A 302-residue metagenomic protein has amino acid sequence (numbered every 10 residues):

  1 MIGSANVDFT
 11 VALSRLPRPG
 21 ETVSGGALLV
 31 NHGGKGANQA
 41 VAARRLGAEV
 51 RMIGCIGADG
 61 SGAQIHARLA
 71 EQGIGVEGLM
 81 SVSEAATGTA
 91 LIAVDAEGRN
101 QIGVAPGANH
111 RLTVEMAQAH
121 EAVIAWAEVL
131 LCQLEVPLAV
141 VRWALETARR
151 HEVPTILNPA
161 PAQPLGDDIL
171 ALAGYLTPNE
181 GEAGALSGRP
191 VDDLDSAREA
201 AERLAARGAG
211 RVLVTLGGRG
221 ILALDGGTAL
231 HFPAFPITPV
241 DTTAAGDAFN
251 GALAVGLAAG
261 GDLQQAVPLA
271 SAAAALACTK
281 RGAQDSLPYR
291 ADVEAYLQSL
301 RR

Functional and structural regions predicted by a protein language model:
M1, Q163-D168, L172, L194-R302: Conserved phosphate-binding/catalytic region of the ribokinase-like
M1-C55, G60-E71, T238-V240: Glycine-rich phosphate/adenosyl-contacting loop at the front of the ribokinase-like
V41, T89-A93, Q101-I102, G220-L224: Short beta-strand scaffold segments in enzyme catalytic cores
C55, G78-V82, I92-V129, L134: Conserved phosphate-binding/catalytic loop of the ribokinase/pfkB sugar-kinase fold
A70-E84: A glycine-rich helix N-cap at a beta->alpha junction
M116, H120, I124, V129-E199 (+1 more regions): Conserved beta-alpha-beta core of the PfkB/ribokinase-like small-molecule kinase fold
